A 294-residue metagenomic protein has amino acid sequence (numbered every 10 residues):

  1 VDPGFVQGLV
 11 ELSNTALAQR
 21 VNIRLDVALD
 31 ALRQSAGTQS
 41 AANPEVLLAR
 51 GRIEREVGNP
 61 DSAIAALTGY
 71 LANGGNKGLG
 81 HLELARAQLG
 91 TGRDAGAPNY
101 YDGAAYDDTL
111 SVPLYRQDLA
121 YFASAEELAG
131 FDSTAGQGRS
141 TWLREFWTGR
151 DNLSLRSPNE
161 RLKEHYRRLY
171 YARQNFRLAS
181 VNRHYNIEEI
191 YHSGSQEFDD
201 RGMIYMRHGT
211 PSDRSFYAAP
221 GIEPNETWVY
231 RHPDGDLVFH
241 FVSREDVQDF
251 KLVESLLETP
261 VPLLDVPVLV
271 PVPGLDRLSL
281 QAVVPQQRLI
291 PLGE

Functional and structural regions predicted by a protein language model:
D2-E294: Scaffold/interface architecture of coatomer-like assemblies
